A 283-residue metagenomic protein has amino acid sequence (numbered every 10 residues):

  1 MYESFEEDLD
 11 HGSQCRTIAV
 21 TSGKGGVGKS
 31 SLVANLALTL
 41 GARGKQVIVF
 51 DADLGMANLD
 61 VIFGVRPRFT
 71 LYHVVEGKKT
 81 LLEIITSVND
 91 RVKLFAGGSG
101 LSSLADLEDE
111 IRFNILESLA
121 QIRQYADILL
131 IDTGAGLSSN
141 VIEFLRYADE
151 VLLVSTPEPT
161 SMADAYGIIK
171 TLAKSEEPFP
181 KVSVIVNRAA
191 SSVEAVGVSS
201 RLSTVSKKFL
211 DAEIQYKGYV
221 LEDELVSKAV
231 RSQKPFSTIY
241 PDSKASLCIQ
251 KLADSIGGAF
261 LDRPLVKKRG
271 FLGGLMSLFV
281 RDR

Functional and structural regions predicted by a protein language model:
M1-G26, G41-K45: Extreme N-terminal, non-catalytic leader segments that precede Walker-type/kinase nucleotide-binding cores
G23, T156-P157, V182-V196, Y219-V226 (+1 more regions): G-domain G4 guanine-recognition motif of GTPases
K29: Conserved lysine of the Walker
L32: Hydrophobic positions on the alpha1 helix immediately C-terminal to the Walker A/P-loop
A52-Q124, V230-S232: P-loop/Walker-type NTP enzyme "switch/lid" segment
Q121-Q124, S138-T160: Inter-motif core of Ras-like GTPase G domains
L210-S237, C248-K251: Beta-strand-loop-alpha "switch" segments that mediate conformational coupling across diverse proteins
P235-R283: NTP-binding/hydrolysis catalytic cores, primarily Walker-type P-loop NTPases
